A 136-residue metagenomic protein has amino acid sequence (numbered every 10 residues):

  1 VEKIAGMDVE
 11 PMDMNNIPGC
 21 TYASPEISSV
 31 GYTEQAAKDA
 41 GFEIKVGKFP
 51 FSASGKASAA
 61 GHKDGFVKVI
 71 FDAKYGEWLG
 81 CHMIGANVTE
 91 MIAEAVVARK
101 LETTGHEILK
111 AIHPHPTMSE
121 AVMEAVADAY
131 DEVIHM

Functional and structural regions predicted by a protein language model:
K3-G6, I17, A23-M136: Flexible, glycine-rich terminal cap/loop adjacent to redox cofactors in electron-transfer oxidoreductases
M7-D13: Glycine-rich active-site loop/strand segments that organize a redox cofactor
